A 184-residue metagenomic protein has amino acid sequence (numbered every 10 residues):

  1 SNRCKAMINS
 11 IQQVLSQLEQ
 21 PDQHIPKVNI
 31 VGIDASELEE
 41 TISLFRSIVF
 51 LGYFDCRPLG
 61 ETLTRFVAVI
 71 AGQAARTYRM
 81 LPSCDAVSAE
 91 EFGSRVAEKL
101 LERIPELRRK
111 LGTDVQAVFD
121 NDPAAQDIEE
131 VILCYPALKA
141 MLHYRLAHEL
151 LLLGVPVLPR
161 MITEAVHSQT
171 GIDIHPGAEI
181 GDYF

Functional and structural regions predicted by a protein language model:
S1-E164: Terminal amphipathic alpha-helical/low-complexity segments used for targeting or macromolecular assembly
L138, L142, Q169-I174: Short amphipathic alpha-helical patches
M161, G177-A178: Short loop/turn and capping residues at structural boundaries
V166, I172, A178-F184: A structural motif detector for beta-strand N-caps
